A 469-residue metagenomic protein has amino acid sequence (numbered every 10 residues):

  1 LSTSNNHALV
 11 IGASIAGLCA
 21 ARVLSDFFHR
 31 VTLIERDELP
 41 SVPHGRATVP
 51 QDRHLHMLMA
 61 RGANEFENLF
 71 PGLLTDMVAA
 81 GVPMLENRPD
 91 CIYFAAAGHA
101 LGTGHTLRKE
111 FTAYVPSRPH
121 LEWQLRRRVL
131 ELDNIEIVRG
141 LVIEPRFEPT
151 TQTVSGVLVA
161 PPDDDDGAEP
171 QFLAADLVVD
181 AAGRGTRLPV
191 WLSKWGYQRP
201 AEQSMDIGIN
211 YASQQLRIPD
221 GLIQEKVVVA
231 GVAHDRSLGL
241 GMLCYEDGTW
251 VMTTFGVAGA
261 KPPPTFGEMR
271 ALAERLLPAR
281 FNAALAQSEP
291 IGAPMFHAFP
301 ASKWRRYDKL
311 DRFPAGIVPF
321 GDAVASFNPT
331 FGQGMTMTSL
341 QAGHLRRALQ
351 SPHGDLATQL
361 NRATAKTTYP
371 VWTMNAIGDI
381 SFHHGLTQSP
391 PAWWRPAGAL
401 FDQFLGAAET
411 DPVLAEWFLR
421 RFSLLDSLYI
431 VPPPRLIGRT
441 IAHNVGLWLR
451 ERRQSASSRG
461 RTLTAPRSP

Functional and structural regions predicted by a protein language model:
T3-I34: N-terminal Rossmann-like FAD-binding beta1-loop-alpha1 element of flavoenzymes
V23, F27, P43-F94: N-terminal FAD cofactor-binding segment of flavoenzymes
E38-P40: Helix N-cap at the beta1-alpha1 junction of Rossmann-like dinucleotide-binding domains, i.e., the first residues
M57-L58, R108-R127, A181, R187 (+1 more regions): Short beta-strand to alpha-helix junction loop
A97-R118, G156, T254-V257: Helix-loop-beta segment of a Rossmann-like dinucleotide-binding subdomain
E131-L272: Predominantly flavin-linked oxidoreductase catalytic cores and closely associated redox partners
A260-M374: FAD/FMN-dependent oxidoreductases across multiple families
R346-P469: C-terminal helical "tail/cap" subdomain of flavin- and related membrane-associated enzymes
